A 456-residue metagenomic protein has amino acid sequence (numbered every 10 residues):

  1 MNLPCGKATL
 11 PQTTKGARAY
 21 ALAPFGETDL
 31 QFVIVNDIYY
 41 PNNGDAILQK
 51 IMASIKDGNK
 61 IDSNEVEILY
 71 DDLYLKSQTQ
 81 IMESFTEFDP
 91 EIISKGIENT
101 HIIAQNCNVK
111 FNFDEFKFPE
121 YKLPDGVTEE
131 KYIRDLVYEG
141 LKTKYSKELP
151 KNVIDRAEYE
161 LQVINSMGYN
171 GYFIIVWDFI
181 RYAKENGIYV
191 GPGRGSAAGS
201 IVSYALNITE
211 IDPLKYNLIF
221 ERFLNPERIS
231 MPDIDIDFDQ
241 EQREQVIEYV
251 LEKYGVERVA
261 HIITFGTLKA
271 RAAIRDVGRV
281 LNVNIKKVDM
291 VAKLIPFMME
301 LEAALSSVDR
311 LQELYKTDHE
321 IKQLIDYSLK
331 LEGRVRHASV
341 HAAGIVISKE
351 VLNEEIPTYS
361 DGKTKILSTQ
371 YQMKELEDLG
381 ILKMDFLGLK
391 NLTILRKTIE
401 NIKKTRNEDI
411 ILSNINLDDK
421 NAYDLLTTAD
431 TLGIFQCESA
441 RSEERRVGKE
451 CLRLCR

Functional and structural regions predicted by a protein language model:
M1-A17, A21-K449, R456: Alpha-helical scaffold/interaction cores of sigma-54-like transcription cofactors and many family A DNA polymerases
